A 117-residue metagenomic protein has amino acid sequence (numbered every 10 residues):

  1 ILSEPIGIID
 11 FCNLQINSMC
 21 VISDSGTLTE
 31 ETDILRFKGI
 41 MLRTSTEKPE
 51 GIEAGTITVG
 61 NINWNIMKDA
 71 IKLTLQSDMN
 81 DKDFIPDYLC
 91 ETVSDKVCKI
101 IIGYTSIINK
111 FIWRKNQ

Functional and structural regions predicted by a protein language model:
I1-Q117: Nucleotide-activated sugar donor-binding and catalytic core shared by glycosyltransferases and related lipid-linked
